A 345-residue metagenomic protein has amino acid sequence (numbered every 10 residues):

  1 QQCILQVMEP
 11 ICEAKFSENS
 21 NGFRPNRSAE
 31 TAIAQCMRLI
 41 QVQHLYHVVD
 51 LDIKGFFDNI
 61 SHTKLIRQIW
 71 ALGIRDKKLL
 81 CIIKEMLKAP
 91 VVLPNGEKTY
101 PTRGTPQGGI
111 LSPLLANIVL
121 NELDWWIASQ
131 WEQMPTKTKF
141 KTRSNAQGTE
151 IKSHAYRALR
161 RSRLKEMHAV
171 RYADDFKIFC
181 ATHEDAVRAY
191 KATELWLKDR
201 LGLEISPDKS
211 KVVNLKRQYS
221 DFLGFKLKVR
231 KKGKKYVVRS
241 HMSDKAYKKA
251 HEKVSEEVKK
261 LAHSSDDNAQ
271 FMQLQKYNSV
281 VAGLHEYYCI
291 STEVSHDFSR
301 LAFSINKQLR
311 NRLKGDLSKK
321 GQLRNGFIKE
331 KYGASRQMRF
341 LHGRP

Functional and structural regions predicted by a protein language model:
Q2, Q6-N21: Electropositive, glycine- and tryptophan-enriched low-complexity nucleic-acid-binding patches
C12-F16, L45-H47, S61-L65, N95-T99 (+5 more regions): Short acidic (Asp/Glu) and glycine-rich catalytic loops that position anionic groups and cofactors
K15-N19, R24-R27, T31-Q35, L39-P207 (+2 more regions): Conserved polymerase palm-domain catalytic core
L87, V91-V92, M167, N268-Y287 (+1 more regions): Core structural elements
K88, E97, L201-D266, Q273 (+1 more regions): A conserved non-catalytic segment of reverse transcriptases and RNA-directed RNA polymerases corresponding to the late
F140-S144, K209-Q218, Y277, F298-I305 (+1 more regions): A glycine-rich phosphate-binding loop feature that marks nucleotide/adenosyl-phosphate handling sites
D266, Q270-Q273, I290, V294-F298: Residue-level recognition of alpha-helical structural elements
V294-P345: A terminal-accessory region detector
